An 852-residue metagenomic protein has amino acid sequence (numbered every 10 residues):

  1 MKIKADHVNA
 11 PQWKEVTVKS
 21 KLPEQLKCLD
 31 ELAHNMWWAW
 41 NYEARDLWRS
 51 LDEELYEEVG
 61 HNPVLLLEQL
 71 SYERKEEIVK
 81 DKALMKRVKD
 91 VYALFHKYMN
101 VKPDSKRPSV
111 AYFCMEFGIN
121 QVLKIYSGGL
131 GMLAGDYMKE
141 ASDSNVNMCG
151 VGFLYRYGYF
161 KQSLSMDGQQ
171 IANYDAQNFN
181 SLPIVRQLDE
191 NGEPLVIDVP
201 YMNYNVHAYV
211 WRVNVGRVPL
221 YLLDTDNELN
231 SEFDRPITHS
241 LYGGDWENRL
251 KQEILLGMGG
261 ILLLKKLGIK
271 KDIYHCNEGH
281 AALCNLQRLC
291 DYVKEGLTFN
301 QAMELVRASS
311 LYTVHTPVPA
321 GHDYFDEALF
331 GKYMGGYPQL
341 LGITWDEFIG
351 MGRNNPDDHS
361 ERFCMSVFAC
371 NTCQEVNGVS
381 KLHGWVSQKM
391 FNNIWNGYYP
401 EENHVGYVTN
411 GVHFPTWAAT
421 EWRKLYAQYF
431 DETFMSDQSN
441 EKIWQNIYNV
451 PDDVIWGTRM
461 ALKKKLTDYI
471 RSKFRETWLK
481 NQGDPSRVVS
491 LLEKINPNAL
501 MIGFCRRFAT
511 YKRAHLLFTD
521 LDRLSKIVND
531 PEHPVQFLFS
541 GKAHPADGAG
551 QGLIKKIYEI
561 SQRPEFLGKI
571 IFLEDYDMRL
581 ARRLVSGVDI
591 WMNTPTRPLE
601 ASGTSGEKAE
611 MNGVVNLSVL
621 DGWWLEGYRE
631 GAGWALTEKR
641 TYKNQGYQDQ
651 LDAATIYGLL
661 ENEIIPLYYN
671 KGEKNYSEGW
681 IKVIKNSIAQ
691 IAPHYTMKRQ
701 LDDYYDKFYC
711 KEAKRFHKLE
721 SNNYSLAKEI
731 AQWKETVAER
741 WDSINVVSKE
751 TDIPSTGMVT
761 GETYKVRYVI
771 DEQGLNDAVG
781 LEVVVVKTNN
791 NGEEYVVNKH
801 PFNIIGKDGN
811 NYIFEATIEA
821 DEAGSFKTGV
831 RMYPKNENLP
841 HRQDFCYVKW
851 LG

Functional and structural regions predicted by a protein language model:
M1-G852: Catalytic cores of carbohydrate-active enzymes across secretory and cytosolic contexts
